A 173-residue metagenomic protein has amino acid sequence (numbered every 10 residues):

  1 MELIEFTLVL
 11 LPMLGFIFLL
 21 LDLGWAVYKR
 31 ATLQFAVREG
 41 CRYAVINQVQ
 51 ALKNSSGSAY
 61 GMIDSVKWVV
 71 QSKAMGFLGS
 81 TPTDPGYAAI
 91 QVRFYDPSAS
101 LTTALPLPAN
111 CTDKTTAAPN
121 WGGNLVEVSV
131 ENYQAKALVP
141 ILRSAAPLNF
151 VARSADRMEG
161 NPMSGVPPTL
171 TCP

Functional and structural regions predicted by a protein language model:
M1-G24: N-terminal single-pass transmembrane signal-anchor helix
T7, G24, A36, G40-A44: Small-residue (primarily alanine) positions within well-ordered alpha-helices, especially packing/interaction faces
P12, K29, I46: Active-site-proximal flexible loops/turns
D22-Q34: Membrane-proximal amphipathic alpha-helices that sit immediately adjacent to an N-terminal transmembrane/signal-anchor
R38-P173: Short, conserved structural patches
